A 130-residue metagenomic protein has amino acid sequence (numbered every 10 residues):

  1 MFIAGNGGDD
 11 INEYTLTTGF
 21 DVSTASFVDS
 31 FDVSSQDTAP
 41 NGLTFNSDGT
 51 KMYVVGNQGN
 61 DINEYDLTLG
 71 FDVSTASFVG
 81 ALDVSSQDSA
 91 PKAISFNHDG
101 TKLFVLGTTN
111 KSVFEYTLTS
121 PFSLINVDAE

Functional and structural regions predicted by a protein language model:
N6, N57, T108: Short loop/turn segments immediately following the C-termini of beta-strands
D9-N12, N60-I62, K111-F114: Structural signal for beta-propeller blades
Y14-T24, E64-T75, E115-N126: Short loop/turn segments immediately following beta-strands, especially the blade-tip and inter-blade linker loops
S26-S34, S77-S85, E130: A short beta-strand motif characteristic of beta-propeller blades
A39, A90: Beta-rich catalytic cores
S47-D48, H98-D99: Residue-level detector of Asp-centered blade-edge/turn motifs that repeat once per structural unit in beta-propeller
